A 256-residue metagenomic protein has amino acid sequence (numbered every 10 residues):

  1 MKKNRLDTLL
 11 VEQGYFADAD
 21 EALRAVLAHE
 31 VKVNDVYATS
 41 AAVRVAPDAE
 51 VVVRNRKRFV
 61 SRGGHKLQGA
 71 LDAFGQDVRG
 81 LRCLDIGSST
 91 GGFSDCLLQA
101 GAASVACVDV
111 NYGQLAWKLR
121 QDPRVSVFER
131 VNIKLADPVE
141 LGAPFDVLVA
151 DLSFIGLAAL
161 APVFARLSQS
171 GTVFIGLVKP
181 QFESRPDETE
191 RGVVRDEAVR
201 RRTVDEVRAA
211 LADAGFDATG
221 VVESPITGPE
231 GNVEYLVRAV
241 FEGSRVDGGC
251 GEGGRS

Functional and structural regions predicted by a protein language model:
M1-P47: A basic, amphipathic helix-loop patch mediating RNA/tRNA/ribosome contacts
R62-L81: Conserved alpha-helix/loop element of class I SAM-dependent methyltransferases that forms part of the SAM/SAH-binding
R79-S89: Conserved class I S-adenosyl-L-methionine
T90-G101: Conserved SAM-binding loop of SAM-dependent methyltransferases across substrates and taxa, primarily the Class I
A106-A159: S-adenosyl-L-methionine
A158-I175: A short glycine-rich, Lys/Arg-flanked "PGG" loop and its adjoining helix->strand segment in the class I
P180-D196: Short, glycine-/aromatic-enriched active-site segment of Class I SAM-dependent methyltransferases
I226-C250, R255: Core SAM-dependent methyltransferase catalytic element
